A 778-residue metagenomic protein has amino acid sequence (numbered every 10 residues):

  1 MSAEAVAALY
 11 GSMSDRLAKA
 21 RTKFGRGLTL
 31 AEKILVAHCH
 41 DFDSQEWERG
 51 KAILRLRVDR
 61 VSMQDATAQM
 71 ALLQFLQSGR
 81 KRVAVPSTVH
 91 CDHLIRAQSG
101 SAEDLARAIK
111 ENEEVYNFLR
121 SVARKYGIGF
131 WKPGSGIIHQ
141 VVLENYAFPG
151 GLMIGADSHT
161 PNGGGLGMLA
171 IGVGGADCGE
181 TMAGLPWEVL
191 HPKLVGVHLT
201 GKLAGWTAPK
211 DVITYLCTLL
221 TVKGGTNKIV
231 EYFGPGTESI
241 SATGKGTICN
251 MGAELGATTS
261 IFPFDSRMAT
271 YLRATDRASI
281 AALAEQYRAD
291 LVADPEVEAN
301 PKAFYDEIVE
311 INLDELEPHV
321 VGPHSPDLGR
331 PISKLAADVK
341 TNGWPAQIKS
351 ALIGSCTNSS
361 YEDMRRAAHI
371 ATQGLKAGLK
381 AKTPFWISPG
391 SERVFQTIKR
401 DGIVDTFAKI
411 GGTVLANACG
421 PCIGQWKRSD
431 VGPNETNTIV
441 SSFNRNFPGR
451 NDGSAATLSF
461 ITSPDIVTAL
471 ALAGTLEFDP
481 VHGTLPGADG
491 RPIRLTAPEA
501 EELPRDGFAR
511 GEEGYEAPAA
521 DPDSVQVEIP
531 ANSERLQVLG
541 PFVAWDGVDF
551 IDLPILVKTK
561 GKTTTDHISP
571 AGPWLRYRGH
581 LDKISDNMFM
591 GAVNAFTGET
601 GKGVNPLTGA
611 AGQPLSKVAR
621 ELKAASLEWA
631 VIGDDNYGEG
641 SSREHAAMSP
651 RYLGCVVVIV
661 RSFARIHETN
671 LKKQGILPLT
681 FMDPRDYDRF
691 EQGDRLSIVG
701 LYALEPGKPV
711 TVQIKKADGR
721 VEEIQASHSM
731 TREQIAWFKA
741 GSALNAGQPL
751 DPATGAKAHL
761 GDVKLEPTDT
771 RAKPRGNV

Functional and structural regions predicted by a protein language model:
V6, M13, A18, T22-K193 (+3 more regions): Long, structured ligand/cofactor-binding scaffold of large enzymes
D65, F148-A282, L379, T413 (+3 more regions): Mobile "lid/hinge" segments at catalytic clefts and subdomain interfaces of large enzymes
A106-K110, V115, R120-G155, E231-G234 (+8 more regions): Accessory "access/gating" subregions that flank catalytic or transport cores
E188, Q396-T406, R665-T680: Active-site-proximal loop->helix
F233-S239, A624-F663: Extracellular/luminal Protease-associated
P464, E499, P504-K617: Long, charge-dense accessory insertions within large macromolecular proteins
L485-E502, G507, H667-W737, L744-G747: Acidic, glycine-rich flexible loop/linker segments
